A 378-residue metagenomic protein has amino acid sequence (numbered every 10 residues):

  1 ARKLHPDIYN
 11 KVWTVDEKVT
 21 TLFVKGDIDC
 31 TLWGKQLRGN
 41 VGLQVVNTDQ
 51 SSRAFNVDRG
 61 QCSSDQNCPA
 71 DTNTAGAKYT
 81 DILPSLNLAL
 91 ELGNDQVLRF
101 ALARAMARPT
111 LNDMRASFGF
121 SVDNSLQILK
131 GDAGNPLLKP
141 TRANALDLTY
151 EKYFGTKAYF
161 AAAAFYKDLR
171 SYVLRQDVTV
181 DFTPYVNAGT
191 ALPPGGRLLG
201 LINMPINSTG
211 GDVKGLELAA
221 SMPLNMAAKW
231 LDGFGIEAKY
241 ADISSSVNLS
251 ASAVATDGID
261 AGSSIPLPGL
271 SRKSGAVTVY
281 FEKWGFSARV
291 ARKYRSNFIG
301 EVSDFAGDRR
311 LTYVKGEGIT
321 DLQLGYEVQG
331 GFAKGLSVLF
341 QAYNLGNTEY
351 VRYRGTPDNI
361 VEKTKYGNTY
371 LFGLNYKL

Functional and structural regions predicted by a protein language model:
A1-D95, P109, D123: Signature of Gram-negative outer-membrane beta-barrel scaffolds
A1-P6, S51-G76, N112-G134, Q176-M204 (+3 more regions): Solvent-exposed loop segments that connect transmembrane elements
V15, A77, M106-L169, A191-L224 (+2 more regions): Outer-membrane beta-barrel signature, preferentially recognizing the C-terminal barrel domain of Gram-negative
C30, L43-S51, L102-R108, R115-S117 (+9 more regions): Transmembrane beta-strands of outer-membrane beta-barrel pores
T31-R38, G93-D95, T156-K157, N225-I236 (+2 more regions): Short loop/turn motifs that connect adjacent beta-strands in outer-membrane beta-barrel proteins
T48-A54, V97, A107-D113, D123 (+6 more regions): Outer-membrane beta-barrel proteins
L86, F100, N144, N225 (+2 more regions): Conserved C-terminal beta-signal and adjacent last beta-strands/turns of outer-membrane beta-barrel proteins
Y166-D168, Y185-V302: Gram-negative outer-membrane beta-barrel transporters
